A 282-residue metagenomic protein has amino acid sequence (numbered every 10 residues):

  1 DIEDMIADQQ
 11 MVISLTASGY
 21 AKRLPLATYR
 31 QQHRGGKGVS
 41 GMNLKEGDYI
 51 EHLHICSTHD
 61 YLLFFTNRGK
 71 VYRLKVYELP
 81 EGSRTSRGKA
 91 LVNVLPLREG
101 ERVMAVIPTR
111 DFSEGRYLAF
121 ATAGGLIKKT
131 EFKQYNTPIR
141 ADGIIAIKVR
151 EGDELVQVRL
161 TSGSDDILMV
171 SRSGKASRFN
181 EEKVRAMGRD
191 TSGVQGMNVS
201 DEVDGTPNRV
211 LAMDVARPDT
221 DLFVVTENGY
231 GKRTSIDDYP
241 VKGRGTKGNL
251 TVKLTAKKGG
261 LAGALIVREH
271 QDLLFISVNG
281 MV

Functional and structural regions predicted by a protein language model:
D1-V282: Short, structured "edge-of-domain" segments at secondary-structure transitions
